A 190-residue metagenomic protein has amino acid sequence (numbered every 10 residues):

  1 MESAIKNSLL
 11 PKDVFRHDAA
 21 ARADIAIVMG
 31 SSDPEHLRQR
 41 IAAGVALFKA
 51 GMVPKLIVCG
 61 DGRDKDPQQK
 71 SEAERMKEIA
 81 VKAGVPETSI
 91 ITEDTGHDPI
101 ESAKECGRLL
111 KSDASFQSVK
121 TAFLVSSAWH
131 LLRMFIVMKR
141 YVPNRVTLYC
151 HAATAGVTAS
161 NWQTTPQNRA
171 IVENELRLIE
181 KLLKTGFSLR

Functional and structural regions predicted by a protein language model:
M1-T164, I171: A structural signal for short, hydrophobic/glycine-enriched beta-strand patches
V157-R190: C-terminal capping/extension of enzyme domains
